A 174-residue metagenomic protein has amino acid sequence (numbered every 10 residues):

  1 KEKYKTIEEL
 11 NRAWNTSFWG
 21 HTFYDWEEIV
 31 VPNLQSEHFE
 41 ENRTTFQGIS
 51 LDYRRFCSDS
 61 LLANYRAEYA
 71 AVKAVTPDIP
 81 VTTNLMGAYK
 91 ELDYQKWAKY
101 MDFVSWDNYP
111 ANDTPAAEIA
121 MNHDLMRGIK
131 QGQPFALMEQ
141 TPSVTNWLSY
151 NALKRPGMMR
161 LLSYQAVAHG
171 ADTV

Functional and structural regions predicted by a protein language model:
K1-F103, D107-M121: Polysaccharide-binding and catalytic clefts of secreted carbohydrate-active enzymes
T76, T82-V174: Hydrophobic targeting/anchoring helices
